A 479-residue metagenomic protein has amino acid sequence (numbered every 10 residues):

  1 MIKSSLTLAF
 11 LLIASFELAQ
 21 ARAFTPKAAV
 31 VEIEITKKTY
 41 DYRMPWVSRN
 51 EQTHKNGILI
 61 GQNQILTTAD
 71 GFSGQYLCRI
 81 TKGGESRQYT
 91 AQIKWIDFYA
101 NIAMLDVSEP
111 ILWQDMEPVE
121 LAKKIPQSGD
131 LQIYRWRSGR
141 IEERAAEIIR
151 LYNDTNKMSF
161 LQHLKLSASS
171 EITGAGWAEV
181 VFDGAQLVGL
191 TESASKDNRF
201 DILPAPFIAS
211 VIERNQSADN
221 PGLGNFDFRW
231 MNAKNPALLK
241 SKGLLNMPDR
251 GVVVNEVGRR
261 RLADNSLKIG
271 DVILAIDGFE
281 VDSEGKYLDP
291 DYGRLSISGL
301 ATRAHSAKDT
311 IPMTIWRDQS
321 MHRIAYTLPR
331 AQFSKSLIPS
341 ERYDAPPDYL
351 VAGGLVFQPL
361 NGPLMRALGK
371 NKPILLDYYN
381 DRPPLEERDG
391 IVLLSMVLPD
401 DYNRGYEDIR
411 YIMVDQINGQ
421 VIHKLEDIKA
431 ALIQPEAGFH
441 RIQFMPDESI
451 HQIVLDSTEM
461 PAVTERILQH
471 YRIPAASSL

Functional and structural regions predicted by a protein language model:
M1-I2: N-terminal secretory signal peptides that target proteins for export/translocation
S5-E17: Bacterial N-terminal signal peptides
R22, K38, G61, A69 (+9 more regions): C-terminal recognition in membrane/secretory proteostasis and scaffolding
R22-I65, S73-Y76, I111, Y411: Glycine-biased strand-turn-strand hairpin within the trypsin-fold
G61-E143, A175, K196, R323: Conserved active-site neighborhood of the chymotrypsin/trypsin-like protease fold
R144-L151, F200-E213, A431: Conserved, short, structured surface segments that act as functional micro-motifs
K157-F160: Soluble extramembrane regions of membrane proteins in the secretory/endomembrane system
I172, S195-R199, L203, L245: Alpha-helix capping and helix-loop boundary segments enriched in small/acidic/polar residues
